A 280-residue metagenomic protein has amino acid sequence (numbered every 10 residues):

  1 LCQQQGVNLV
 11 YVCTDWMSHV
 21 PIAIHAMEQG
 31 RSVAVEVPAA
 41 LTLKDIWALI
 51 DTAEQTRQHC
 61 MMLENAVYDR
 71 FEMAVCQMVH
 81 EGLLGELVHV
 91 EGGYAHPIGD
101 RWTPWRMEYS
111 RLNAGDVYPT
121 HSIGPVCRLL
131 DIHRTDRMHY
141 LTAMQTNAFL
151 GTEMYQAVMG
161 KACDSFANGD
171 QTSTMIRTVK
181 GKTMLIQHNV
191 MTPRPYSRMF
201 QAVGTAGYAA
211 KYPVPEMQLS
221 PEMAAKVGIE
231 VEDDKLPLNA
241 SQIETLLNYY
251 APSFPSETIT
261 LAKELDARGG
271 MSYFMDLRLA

Functional and structural regions predicted by a protein language model:
L1-N8: A structured beta-alpha segment of the ubiquitous adenosine-cofactor-binding alpha/beta core
N8-L9, D15-W16, V20-Y68, G82: Beta-strand-loop-alpha-helix segment that lines the small-molecule cofactor/substrate pocket of alpha/beta enzymes
C13-T14, Q187, T192, G204: Short, well-ordered coil/turn residues at beta-beta hairpins and beta-strand->alpha-helix junctions within
T56-M61, A66-F166: Predominantly a Rossmann-like dinucleotide-binding segment in NAD(P)-dependent oxidoreductases
S110-D116, K161-C163, H188-N189, T258-A267 (+1 more regions): Active-site rim elements
T120, S165-D170, T178-V179, P193-R194: A short catalytic or substrate-binding loop motif that flags glycine-/basic-rich loops and adjacent residues that bind
C127, P195-G204, A210-P213, L219-A280: C-terminal helical cap and adjacent loop that interface with cofactors, partners, or active-site loops
T174-K180, A202-G204: Active-site beta-strand termini and strand-to-loop segments that position acidic
